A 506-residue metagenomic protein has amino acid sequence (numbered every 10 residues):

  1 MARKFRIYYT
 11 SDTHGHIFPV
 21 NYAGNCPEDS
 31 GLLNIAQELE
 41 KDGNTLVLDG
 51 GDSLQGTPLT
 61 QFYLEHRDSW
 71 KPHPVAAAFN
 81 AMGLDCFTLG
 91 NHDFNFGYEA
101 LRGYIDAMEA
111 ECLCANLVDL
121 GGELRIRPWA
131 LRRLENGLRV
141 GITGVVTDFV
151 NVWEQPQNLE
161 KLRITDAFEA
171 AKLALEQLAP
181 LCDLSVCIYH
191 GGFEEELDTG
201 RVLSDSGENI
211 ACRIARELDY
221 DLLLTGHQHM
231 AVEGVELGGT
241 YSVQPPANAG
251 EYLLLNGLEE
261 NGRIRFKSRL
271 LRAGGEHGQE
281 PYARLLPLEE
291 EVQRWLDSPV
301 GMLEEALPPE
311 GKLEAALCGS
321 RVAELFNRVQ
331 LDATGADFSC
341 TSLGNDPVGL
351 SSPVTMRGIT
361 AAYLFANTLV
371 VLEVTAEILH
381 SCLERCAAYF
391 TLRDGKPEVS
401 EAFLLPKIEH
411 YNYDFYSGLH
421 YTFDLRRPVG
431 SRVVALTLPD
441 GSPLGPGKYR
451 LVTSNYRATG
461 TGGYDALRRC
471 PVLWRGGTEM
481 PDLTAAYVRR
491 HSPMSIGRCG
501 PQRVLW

Functional and structural regions predicted by a protein language model:
M1-E276, L317-V329, F390, W474-M480: Acidic, metal/ion-coordinating pockets
R3-R6, H16, S30, N34 (+7 more regions): Feature captures C-terminal
I7-T13, T147-D148, E291-E305, M356 (+1 more regions): Short, compositionally biased low-complexity segments
H14, L54, F94, D119 (+13 more regions): Short, glycine-/Ser/Thr-/acidic-enriched flexible segments
P19-G24, P156-N158, P308-A316, L364-T368 (+1 more regions): Glycine- and acidic
L32, P72, Y98, Y282-L285 (+6 more regions): Alpha-helix initiation and N-capping motif
T165, L258, K267-G274, P308 (+3 more regions): A structural detector for beta-sheet-dominated domains
E259-P353, V488-W506: A short C-terminal boundary segment appended to hydrolase-like catalytic domains
